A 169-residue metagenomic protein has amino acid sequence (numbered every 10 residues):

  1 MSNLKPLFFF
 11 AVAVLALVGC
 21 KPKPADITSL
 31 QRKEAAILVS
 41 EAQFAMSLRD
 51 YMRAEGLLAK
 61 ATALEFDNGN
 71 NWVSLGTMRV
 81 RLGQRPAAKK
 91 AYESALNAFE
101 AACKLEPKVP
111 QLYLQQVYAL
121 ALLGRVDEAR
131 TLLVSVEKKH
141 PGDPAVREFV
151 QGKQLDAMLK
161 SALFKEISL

Functional and structural regions predicted by a protein language model:
A25, R130-L169: Terminal, low-structured helical/coil segments at or just beyond the last alpha-helical repeat
Q31-K60, L64: Alpha-helical segment of the N-proximal tetratricopeptide repeat
